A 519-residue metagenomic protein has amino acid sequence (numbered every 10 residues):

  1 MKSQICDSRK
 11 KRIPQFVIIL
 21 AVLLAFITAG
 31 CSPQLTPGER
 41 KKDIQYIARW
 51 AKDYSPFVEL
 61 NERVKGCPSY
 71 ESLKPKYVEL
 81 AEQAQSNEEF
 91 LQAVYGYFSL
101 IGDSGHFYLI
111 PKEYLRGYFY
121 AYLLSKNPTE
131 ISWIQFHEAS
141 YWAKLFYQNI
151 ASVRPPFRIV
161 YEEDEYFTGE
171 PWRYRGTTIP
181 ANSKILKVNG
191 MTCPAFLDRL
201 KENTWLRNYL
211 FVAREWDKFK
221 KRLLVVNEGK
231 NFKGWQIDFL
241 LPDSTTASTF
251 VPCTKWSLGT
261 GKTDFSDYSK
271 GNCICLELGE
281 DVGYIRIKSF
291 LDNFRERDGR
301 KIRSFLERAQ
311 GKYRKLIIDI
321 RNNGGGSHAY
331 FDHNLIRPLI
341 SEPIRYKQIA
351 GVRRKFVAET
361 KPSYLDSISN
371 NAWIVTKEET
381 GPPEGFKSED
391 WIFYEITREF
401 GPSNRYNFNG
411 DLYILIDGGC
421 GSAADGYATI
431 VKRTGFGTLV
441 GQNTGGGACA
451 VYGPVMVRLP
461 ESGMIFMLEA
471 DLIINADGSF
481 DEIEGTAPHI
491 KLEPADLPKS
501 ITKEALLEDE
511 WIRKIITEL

Functional and structural regions predicted by a protein language model:
Q4-I18: Bacterial N-terminal signal peptides that target proteins for export
V17-I27: Bacterial N-terminal signal peptides
L23, R308, N404-N407: Structural motif
S32-G351, N443, A448, G453-P460 (+4 more regions): Flexible, low-complexity junctional segments that flank or bridge functional domains
H328-S500: Conserved acidic, small-residue-rich alpha-beta core segments centered on
